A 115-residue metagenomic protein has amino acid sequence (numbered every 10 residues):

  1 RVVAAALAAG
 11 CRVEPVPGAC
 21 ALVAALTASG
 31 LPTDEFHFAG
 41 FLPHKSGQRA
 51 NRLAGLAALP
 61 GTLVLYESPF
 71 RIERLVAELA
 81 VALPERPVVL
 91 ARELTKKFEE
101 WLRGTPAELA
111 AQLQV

Functional and structural regions predicted by a protein language model:
V2-L59: Class I SAM-dependent methyltransferase SAM-binding "motif I" and its flanking Rossmann-like core
T62, Y66-V115: A contiguous loop/helix-start segment that scaffolds small-molecule binding in enzyme catalytic cores
